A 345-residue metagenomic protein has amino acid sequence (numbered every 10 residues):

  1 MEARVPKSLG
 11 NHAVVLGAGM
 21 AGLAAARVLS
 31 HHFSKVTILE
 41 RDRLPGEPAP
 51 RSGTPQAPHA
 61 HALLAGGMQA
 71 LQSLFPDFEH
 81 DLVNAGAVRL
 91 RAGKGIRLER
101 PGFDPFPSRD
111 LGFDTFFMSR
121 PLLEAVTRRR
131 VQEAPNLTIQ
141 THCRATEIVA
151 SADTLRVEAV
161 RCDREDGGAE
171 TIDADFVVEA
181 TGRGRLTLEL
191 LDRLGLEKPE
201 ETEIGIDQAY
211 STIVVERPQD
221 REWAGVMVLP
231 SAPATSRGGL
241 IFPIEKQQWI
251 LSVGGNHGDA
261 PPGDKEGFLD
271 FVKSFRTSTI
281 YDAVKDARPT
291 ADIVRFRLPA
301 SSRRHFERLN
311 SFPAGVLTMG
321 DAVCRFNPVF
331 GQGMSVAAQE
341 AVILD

Functional and structural regions predicted by a protein language model:
R4-L39, R43: N-terminal Rossmann-like FAD-binding beta1-loop-alpha1 element of flavoenzymes
V28, H32, P48-L98: N-terminal FAD cofactor-binding segment of flavoenzymes
I38-L39, V177, M319: Generic enzyme active-site microenvironment
A62-L63, D110-R129, Q140, A180 (+2 more regions): Short beta-strand to alpha-helix junction loop
R100-R120, V157-A159, V253-N256: Helix-loop-beta segment of a Rossmann-like dinucleotide-binding subdomain
E133-T277: Predominantly flavin-linked oxidoreductase catalytic cores and closely associated redox partners
D259-L344: FAD/FMN-dependent oxidoreductases across multiple families
